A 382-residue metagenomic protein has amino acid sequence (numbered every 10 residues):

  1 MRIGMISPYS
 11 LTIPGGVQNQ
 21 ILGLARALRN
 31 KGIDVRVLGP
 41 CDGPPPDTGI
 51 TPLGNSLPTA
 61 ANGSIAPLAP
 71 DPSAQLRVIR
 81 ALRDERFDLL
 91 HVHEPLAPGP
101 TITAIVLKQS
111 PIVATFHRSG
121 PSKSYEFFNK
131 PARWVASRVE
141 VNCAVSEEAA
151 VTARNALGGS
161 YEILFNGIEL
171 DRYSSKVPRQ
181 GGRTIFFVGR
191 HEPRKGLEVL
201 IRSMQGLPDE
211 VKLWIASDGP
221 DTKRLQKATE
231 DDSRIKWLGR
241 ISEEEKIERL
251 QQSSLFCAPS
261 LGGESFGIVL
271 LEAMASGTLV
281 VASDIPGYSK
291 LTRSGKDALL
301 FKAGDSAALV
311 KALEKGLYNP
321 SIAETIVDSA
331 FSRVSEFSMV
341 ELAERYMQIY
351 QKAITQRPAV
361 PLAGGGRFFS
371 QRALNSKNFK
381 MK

Functional and structural regions predicted by a protein language model:
C41, E148, G167: Carbohydrate-associated surface elements
V151, F165-R183: Acidic anion/phosphate-binding donor-loop and adjacent secondary structure in glycosyltransferase catalytic cores
K176-P208, L213-W214: Conserved donor-binding/catalytic core segment of Leloir-type glycosyltransferases
K223-E245: Nucleotide-activated donor-binding/catalytic signature segment of Leloir-type glycosyltransferases, i.e., the conserved
Q251-S265, T278: Acidic donor-binding loop of glycosyltransferase active sites
L279-A282, T292: Short hydrophobic beta-strand element within catalytic cores of glycosyltransferases and related nucleotide-activated
S294-G295, L299-S306, K315-S321: Conserved acidic donor-binding segment of nucleotide-sugar-dependent glycosyltransferases
K315, I322-E336, Q348: A short, well-ordered alpha-helix in the C-terminal region of glycosyltransferases
